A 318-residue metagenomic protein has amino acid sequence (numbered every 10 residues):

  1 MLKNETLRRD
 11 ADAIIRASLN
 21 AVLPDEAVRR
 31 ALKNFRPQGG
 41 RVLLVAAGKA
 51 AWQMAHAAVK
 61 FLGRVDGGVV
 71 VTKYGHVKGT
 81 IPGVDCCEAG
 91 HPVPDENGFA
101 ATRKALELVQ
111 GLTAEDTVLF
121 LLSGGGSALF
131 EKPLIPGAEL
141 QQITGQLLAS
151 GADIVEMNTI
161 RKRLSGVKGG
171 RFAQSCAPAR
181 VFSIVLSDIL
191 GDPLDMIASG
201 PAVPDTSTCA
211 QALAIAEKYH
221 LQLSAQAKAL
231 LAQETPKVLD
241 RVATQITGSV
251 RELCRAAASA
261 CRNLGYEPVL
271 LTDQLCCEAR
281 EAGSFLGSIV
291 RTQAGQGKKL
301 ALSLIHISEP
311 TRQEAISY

Functional and structural regions predicted by a protein language model:
M1-A301: N-terminal loops that bind phosphate or other acidic moieties and the adjacent beta-alpha structural core
I305-E309, Q313-Y318: Single conserved hydrophobic/aromatic residue that forms the stacking wall/gate of nucleotide- or nucleobase-binding
